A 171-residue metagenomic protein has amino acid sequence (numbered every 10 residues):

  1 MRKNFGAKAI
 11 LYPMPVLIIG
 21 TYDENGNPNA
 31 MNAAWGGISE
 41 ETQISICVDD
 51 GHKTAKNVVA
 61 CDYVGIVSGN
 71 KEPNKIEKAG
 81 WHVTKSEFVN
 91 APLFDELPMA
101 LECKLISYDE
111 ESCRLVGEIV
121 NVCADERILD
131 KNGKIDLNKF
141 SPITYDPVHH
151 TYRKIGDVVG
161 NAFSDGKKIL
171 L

Functional and structural regions predicted by a protein language model:
M1-L171: Basic, polyanion-binding surface patches
